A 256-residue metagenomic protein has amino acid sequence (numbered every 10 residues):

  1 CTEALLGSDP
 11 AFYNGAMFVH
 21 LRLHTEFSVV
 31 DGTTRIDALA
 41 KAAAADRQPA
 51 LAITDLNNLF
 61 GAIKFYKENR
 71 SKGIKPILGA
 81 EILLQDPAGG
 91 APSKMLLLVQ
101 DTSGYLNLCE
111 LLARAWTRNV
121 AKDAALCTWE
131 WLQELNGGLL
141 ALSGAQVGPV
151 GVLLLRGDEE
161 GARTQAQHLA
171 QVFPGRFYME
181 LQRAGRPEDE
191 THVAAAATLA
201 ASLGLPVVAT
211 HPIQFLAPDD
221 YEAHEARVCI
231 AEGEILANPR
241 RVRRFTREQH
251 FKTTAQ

Functional and structural regions predicted by a protein language model:
A4-L5: Flexible, polar/acidic helix-loop-strand segments at domain edges
S8-Q256: Phosphodiester-processing cores and adjacent nucleic acid-binding clamps
